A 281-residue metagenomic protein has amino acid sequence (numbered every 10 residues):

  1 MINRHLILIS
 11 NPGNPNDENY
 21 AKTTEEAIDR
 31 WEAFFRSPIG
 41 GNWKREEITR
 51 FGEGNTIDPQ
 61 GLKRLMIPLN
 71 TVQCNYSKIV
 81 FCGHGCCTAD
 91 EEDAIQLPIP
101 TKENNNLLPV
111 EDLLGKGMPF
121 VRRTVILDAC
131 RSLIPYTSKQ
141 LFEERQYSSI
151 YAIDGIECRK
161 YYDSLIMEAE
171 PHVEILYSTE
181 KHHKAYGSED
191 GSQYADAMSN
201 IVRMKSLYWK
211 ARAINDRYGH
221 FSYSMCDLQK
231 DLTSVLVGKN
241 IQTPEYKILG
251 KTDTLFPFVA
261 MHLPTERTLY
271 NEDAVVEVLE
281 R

Functional and structural regions predicted by a protein language model:
M1-R281: Cysteine endopeptidase catalytic domains of the caspase/legumain-like
